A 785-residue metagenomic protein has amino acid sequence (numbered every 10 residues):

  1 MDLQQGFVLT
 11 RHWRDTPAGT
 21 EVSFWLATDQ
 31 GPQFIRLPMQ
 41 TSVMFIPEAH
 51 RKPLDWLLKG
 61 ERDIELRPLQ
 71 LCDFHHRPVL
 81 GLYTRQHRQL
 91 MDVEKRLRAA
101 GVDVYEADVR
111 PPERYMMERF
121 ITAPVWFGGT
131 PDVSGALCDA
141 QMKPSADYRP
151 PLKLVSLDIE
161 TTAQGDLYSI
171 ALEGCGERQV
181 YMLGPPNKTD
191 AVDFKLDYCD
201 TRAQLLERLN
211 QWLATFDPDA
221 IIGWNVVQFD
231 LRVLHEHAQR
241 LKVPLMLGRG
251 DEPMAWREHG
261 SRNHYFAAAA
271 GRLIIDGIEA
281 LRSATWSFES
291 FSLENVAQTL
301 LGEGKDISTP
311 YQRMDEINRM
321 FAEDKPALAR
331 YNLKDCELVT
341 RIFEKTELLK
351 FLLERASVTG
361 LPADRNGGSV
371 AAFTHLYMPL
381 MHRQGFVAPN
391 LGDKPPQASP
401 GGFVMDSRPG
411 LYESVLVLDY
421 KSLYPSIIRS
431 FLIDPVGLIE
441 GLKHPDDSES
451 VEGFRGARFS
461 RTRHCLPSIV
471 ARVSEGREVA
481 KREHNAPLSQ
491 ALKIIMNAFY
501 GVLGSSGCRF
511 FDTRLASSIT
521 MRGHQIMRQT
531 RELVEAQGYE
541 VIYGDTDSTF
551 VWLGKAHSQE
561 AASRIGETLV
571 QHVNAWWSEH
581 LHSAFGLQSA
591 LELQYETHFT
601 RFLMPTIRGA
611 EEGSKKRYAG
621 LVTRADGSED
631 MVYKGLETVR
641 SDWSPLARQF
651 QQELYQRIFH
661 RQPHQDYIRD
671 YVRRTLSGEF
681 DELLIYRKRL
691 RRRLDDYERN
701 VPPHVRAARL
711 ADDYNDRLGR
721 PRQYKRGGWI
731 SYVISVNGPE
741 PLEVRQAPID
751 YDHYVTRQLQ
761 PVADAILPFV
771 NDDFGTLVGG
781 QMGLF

Functional and structural regions predicted by a protein language model:
M1-D217, L333-K334, L338-S357, L361-G401 (+5 more regions): DnaQ-like (DEDDh/DEDDy) 3′-5′ exonuclease domain used for proofreading and 3′-end trimming on nucleic acids
R14-T28, P32, F343, L349 (+8 more regions): DNA-dependent DNA polymerase catalytic subunits
L157, A191-L196, T215-A220, I278-E279 (+7 more regions): Glycine- and acidic
D166-L167, V226, L231-H237, I427-I428 (+2 more regions): A short acidic (Asp/Glu
A191-L196, D200, D217, I221 (+2 more regions): Active-site-proximal helix-loop-helix substrate-binding element of RNase H-like nuclease domains
L209-V233: Proline-aspartate-enriched helix->loop->beta-strand connector
M246, R272, T299-L300, G304-R383 (+3 more regions): Mixed-charge, glycine-rich, non-catalytic linkers/tails in nucleic-acid processing enzymes
